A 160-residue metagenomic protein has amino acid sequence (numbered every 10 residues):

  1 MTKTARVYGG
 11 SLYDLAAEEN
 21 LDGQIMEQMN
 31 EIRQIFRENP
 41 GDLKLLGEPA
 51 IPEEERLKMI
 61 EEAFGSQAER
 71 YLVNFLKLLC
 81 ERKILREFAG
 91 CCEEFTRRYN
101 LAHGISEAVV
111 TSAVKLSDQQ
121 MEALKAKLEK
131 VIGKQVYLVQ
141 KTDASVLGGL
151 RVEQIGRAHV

Functional and structural regions predicted by a protein language model:
M1-R157: Elongated, mostly alpha-helical coiled-coil "stalk/stator" tethers of large membrane protein machines
